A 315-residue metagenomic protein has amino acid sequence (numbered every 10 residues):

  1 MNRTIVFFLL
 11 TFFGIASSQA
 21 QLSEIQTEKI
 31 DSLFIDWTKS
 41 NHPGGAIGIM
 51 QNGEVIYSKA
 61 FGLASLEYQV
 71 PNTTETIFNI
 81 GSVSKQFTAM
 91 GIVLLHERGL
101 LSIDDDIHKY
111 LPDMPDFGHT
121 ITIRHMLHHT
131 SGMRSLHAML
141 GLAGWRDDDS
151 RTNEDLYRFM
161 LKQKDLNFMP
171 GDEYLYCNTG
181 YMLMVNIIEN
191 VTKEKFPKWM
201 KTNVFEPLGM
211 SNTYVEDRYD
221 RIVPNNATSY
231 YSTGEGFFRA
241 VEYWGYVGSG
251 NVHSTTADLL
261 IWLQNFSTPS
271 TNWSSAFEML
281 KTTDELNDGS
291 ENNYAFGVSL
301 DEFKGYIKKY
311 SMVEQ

Functional and structural regions predicted by a protein language model:
M1-E24: Bacterial Sec-dependent N-terminal signal peptides
Q21, S82, V204: Conserved catalytic cores of very large enzyme subunits
L22-F78, S102-D105, R158, K162-D165: Short, conserved catalytic-motif segment at the N-terminal edge
E28-L33, K109, L183, W199: Short, conserved clusters of charged catalytic residues that mark active-site and nucleotide-handling motifs
F34, I47, G53, K85-T88 (+7 more regions): Residue-level preference for non-acidic, small/hydrophobic
T38-A46, Y68-H125, F168-T179, V247-G250: Short active-site loop at a secondary-structure junction that contains or immediately precedes the catalytic residue(s)
E54, L100, E235-F237: Residue-level signal for well-ordered, solvent-exposed loop/turn and beta-edge residues enriched in charged/polar side
S65, G118-Q315: Short, surface-exposed loop or secondary-structure junction motifs that flank catalytic or metal-binding residues
